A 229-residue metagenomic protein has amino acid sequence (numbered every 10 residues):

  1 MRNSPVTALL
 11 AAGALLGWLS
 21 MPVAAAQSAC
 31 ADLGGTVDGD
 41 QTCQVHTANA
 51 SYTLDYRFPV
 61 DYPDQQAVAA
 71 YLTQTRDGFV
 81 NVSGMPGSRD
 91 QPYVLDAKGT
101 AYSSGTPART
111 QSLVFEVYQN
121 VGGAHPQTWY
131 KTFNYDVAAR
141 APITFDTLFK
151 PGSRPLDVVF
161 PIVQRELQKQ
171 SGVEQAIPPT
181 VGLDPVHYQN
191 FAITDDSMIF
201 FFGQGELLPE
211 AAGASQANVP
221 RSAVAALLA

Functional and structural regions predicted by a protein language model:
R2-L9, S20-A229: Compositionally biased intrinsically disordered regions enriched in Thr/Gly
A14-L19: Hydrophobic core
